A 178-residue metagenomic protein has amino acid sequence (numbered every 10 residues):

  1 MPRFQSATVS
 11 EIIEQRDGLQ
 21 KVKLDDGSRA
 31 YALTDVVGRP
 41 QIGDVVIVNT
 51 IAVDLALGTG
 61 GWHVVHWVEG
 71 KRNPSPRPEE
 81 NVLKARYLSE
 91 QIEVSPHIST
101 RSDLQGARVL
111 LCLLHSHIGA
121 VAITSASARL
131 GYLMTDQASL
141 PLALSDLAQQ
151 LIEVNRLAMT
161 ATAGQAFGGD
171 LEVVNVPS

Functional and structural regions predicted by a protein language model:
P2-G106: Extended, charged alpha/beta regions that create polyanion-binding interfaces
L88-P177: Phosphate-binding glycine-rich loops and their immediate beta-loop-alpha structural context
